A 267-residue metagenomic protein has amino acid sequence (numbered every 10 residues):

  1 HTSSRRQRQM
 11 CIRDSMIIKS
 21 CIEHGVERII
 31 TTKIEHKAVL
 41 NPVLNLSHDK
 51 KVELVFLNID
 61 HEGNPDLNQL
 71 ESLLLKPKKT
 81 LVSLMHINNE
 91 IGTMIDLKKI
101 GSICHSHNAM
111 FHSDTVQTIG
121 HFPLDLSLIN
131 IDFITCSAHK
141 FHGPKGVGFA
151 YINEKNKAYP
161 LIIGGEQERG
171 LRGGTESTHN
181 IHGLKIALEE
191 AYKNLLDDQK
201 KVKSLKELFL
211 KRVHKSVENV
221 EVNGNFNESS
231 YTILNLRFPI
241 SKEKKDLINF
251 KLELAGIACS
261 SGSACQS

Functional and structural regions predicted by a protein language model:
H1-I12: Single conserved hydrophobic/aromatic residue that forms the stacking wall/gate of nucleotide- or nucleobase-binding
M16, T31-K50, N68: Substrate-binding/gating loop at the entrance of the active-site cleft, primarily in PLP-dependent aminotransferase-like
S20-A38, E53-N58: Conserved PLP-anchoring active-site segment centered on the Schiff-base-forming lysine
V52-V55, I59-T118: Active-site phosphate-binding strand-loop segment of PLP-dependent enzymes
K99, K193-I248: Conserved PLP-dependent catalytic core of the aminotransferase class-I/II
L128-I186: Active-site PLP attachment segment
F250-S267: Conserved PLP cofactor-binding pocket of PLP-dependent enzymes
